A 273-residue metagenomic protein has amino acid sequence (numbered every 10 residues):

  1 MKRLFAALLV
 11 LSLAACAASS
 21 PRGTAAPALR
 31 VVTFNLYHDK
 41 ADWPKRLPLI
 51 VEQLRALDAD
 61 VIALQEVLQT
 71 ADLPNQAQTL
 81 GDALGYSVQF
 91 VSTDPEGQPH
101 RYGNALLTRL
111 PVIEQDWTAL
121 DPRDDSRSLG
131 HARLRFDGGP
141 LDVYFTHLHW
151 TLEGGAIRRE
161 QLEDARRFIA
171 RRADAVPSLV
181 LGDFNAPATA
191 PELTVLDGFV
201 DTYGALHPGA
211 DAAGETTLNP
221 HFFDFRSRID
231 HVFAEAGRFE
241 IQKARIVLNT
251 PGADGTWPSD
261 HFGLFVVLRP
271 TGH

Functional and structural regions predicted by a protein language model:
M1-L4: Positively charged n-region of N-terminal signal peptides that target proteins for export
L9, A15-A83, F90, E96-R101 (+2 more regions): N-terminal, active-site-proximal structural segment of metallo-dependent hydrolase catalytic domains
L29-L36, I50-L73, L107, A132 (+5 more regions): Active-site beta-strand/loop signature of hydrolases that rely on acidic residues for catalysis
D39-A41, Q69-L73, G97-P99, T151-E153 (+2 more regions): Active-site environment of divalent metal-dependent phosphoester hydrolases
D42-L49, D72, D124-S126, A156-D164 (+2 more regions): Soluble or luminal CAZymes and related metallo-dependent hydrolases
W43, V61, Q65-L148, Q242-V247: Structured beta-strand-rich core segments of catalytic domains in phosphoester-bond hydrolases
R46-I50, T118-A119, S126-G130, T217-N219 (+1 more regions): Alpha-helical scaffolding within the catalytic cores of extracellular/periplasmic polymer-degrading hydrolases
A170-L179, A186-H273: Metal-dependent phosphoester-hydrolase catalytic domains
